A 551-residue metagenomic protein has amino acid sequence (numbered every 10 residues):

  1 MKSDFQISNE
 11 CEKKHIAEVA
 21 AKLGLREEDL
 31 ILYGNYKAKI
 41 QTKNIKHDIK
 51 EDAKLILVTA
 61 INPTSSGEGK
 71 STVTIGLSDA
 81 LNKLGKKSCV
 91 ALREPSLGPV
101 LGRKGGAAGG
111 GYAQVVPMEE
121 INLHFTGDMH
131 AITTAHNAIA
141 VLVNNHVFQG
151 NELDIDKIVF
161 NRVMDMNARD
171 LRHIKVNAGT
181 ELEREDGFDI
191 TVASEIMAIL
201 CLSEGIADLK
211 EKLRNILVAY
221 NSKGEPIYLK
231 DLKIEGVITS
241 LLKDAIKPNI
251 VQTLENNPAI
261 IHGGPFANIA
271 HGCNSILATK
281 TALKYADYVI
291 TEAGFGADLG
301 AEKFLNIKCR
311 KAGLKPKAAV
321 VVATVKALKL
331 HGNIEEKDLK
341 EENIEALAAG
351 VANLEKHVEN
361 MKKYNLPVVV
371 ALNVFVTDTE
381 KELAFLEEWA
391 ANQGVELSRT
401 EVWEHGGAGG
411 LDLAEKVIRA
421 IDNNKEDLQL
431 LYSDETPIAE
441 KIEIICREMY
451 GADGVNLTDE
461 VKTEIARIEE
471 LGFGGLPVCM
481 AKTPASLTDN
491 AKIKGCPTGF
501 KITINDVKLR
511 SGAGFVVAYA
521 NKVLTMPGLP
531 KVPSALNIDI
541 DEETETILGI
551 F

Functional and structural regions predicted by a protein language model:
M1-F551: Flexible phosphate-sensing "switch/lid" loops adjacent to ATP/NTP-binding sites across phosphate-transfer
